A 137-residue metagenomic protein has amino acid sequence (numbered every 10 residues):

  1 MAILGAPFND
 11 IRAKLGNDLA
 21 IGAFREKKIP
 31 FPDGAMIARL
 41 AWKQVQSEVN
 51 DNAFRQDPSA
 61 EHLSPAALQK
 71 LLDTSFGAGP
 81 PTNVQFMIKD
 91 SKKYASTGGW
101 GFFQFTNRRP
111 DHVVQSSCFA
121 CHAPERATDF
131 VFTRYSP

Functional and structural regions predicted by a protein language model:
M1-R25, W42-Q44, A67-K70, T82-Q85: Conserved small-residue
K28-P137: Sequence context surrounding c-type heme c attachment/ligation sites in exported
